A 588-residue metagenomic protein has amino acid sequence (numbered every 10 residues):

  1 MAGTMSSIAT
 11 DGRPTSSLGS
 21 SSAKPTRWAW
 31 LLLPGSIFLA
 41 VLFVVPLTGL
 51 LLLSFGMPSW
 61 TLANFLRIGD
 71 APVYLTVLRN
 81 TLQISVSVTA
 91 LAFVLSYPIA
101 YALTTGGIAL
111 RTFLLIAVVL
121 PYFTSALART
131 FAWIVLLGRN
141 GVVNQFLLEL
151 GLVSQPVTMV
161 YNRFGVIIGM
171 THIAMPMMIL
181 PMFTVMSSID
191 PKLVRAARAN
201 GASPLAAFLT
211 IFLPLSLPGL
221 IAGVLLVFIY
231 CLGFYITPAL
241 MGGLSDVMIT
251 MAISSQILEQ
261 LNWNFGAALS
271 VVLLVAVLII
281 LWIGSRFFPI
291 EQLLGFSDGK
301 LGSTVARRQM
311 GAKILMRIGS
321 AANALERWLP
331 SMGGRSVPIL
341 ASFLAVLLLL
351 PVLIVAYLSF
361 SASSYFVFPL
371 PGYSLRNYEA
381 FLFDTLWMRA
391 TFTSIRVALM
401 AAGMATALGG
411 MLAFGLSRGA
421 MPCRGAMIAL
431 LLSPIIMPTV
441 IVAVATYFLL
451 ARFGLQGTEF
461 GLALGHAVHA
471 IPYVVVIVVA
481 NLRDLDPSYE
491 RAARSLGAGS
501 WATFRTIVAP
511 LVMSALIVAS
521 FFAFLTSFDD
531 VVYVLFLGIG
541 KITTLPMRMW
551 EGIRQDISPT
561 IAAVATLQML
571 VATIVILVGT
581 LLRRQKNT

Functional and structural regions predicted by a protein language model:
M1-L18, Y122, I435: Short, intrinsically disordered terminal tails adjacent to the first/last structured region
A2-D11, S22-W30, F183-V194, R198 (+6 more regions): C-terminal transmembrane helix and the adjacent membrane-cytosol boundary/short C-terminal tail of inner/organellar
K24-P58, L66, A71-S187, I211-I236 (+8 more regions): Membrane-water interface segments at the C-terminal ends of transmembrane alpha-helices in multi-pass inner-membrane
M57-L62, S245-M248, P369-L375, K541-T544: Extracytoplasmic catalytic/substrate-binding loops of multi-pass membrane glycan-assembly enzymes
V73, A109-L110, K192-L193, P204 (+5 more regions): Conserved short cytoplasmic inter-helical helices of the MFS fold
N200-A202, P214, L496-G497, P510: Glycine/proline-centered hinge or cleavage motifs at structural transition points of membrane proteins
R317-S342: Glycine-rich phosphate/pyrophosphate-binding loop and adjacent beta-alpha nucleotide/cofactor-binding cores
